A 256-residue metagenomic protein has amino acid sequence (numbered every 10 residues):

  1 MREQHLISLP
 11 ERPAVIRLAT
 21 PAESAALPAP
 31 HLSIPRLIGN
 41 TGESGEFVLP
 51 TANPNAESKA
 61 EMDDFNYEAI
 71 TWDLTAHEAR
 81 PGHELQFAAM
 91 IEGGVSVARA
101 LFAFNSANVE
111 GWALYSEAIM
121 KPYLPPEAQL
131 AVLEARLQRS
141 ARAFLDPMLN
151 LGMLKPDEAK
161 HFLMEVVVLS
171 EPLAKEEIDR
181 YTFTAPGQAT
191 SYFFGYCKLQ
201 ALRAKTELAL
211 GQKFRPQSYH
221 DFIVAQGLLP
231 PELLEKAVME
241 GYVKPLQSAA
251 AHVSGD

Functional and structural regions predicted by a protein language model:
M1-D256: Long, His/Glu/Asp-enriched segments that create or flank divalent metal/ion-associated functional microenvironments
